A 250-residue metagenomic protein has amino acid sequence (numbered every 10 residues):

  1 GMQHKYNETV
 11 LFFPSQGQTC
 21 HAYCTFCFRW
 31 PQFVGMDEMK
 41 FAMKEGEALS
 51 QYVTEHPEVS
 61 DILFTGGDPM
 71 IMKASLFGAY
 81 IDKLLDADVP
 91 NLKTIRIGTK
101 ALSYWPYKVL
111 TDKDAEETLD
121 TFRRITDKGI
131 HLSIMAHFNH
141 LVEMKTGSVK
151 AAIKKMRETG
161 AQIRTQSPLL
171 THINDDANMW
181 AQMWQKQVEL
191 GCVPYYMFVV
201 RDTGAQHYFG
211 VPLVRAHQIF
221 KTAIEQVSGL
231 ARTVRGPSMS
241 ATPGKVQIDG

Functional and structural regions predicted by a protein language model:
G1-F12: N-terminal [4Fe-4S]-dependent radical SAM core
T9, W30-I62, M72, L76-A79: Conserved alpha-helical substructure of the radical SAM core
L11-F13, L63-G66: Short glycine-rich or small-residue beta-strand-to-loop segments that form or flank ligand, phosphate, metal/Fe-S
F13-P31: Local cysteine-cluster metal-coordination motifs and their immediate loop/turn environment, predominantly Fe-S cluster
A22-F26, G35-M39, G147-S148: A short secondary-structure junction signal
E47-T54, M70-F209, V214-R215, I219-V227: Conserved AdoMet/S-adenosylmethionine-binding subsite of the radical SAM
S60-I62, L92-I95, I130-L132, T233-P237: Residue-level recognition of the N-termini of beta-strands and the immediately preceding loop/turn
Q218-G250: C-terminal accessory regions of radical SAM enzymes
